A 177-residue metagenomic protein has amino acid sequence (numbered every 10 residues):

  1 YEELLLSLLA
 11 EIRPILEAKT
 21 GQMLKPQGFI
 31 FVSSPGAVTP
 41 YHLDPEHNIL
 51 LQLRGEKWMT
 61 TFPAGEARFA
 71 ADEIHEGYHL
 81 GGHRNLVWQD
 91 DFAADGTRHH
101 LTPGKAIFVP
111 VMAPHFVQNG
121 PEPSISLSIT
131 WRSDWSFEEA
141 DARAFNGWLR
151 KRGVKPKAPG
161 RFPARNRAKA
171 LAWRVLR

Functional and structural regions predicted by a protein language model:
Y1-P26, D44: Signature of the catalytic double-stranded beta-helix
G21-V32, Y78-G81: Short, positively charged
K25, V38-N48, A94-D95: A short beta-loop-beta micro-motif enriched in histidine and acidic residues
F29-L43, F62-E66: Conserved short histidine dyad/triad with adjacent acidic residue
T39-L43, L51, D72, Q118-N119: Short histidine-centered beta-strand/loop micro-motifs that create catalytic or ligand/metal-coordination sites
Q52-V109, A113-P114: Double-stranded beta-helix
D72-E73, P121-F137: A short hydrophobic beta-strand segment most commonly corresponding to one strand of the jelly-roll/cupin
R98-L101, S133, F137-R177: Conserved double-stranded beta-helix
